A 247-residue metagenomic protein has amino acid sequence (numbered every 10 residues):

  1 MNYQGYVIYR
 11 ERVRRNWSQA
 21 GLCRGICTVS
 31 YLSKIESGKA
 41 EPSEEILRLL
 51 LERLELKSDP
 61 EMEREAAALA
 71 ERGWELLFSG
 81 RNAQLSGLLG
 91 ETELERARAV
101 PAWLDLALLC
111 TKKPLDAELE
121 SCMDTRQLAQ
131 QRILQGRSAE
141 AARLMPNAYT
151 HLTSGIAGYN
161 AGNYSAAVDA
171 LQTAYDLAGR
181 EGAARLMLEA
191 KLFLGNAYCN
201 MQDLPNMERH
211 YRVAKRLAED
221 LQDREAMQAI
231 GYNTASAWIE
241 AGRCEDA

Functional and structural regions predicted by a protein language model:
M1-R14: A short, Lys/Arg-rich alpha-helix, primarily the initiator
R15-K34: Short alpha-helical DNA-recognition segment
S43-P60: DNA major-groove recognition helix of helix-turn-helix/homeodomain DNA-binding modules
A67, W103-D105, Q130, Y149 (+2 more regions): Residue register of alpha-helical TPR repeats
G90-E95, Q172-A183, R212-D223: Amphipathic alpha-helical segments of tetratricopeptide repeats
